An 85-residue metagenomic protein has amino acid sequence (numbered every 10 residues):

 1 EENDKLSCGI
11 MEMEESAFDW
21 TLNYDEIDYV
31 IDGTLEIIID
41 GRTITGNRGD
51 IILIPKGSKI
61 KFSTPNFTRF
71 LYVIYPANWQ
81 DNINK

Functional and structural regions predicted by a protein language model:
E1-A17: A short glycine-rich, His/Asp/Glu-containing loop-to-beta-strand
L6-C8, T34, K59, R69: Intrinsic-disorder/low-complexity, polar/charged segments enriched in Ser/Thr/Lys/Arg/Asp/Glu/Gln
G9-I10, F18-L22, I39, S63-T64 (+1 more regions): Short histidine-centered beta-strand/loop micro-motifs that create catalytic or ligand/metal-coordination sites
I10, I27, D50, I60: Hydrophobic/aromatic beta-strand elements that line small-molecule binding cavities or substrate pockets in beta-rich
E12-M13, T21-I39: Short, conserved beta-strand element in jelly-roll/cupin
D40-G57: Short acidic-glycine-tyrosine-enriched beta hairpin
K56-Q80: Ligand-binding loop in jelly-roll beta-barrel domains
